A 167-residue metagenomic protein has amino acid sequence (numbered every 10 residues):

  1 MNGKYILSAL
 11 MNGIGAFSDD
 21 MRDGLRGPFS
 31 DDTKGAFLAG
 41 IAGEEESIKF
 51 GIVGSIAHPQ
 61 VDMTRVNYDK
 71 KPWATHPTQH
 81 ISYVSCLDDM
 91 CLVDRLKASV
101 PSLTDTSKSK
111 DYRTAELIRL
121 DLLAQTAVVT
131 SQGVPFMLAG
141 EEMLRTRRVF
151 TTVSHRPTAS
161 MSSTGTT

Functional and structural regions predicted by a protein language model:
M1-A159, G165: Conserved alpha/beta catalytic core and glycan-binding cleft of carbohydrate-active enzymes
